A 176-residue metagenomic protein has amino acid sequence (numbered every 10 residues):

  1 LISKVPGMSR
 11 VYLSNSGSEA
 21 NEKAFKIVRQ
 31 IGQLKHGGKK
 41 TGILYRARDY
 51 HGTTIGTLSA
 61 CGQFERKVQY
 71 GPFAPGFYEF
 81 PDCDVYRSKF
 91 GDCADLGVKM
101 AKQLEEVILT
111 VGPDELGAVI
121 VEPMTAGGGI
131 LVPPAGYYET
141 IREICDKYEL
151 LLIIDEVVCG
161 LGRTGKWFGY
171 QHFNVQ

Functional and structural regions predicted by a protein language model:
L1-Q176: Conserved N-terminal phosphate-binding loop of PLP-dependent enzymes in the Aspartate aminotransferase
